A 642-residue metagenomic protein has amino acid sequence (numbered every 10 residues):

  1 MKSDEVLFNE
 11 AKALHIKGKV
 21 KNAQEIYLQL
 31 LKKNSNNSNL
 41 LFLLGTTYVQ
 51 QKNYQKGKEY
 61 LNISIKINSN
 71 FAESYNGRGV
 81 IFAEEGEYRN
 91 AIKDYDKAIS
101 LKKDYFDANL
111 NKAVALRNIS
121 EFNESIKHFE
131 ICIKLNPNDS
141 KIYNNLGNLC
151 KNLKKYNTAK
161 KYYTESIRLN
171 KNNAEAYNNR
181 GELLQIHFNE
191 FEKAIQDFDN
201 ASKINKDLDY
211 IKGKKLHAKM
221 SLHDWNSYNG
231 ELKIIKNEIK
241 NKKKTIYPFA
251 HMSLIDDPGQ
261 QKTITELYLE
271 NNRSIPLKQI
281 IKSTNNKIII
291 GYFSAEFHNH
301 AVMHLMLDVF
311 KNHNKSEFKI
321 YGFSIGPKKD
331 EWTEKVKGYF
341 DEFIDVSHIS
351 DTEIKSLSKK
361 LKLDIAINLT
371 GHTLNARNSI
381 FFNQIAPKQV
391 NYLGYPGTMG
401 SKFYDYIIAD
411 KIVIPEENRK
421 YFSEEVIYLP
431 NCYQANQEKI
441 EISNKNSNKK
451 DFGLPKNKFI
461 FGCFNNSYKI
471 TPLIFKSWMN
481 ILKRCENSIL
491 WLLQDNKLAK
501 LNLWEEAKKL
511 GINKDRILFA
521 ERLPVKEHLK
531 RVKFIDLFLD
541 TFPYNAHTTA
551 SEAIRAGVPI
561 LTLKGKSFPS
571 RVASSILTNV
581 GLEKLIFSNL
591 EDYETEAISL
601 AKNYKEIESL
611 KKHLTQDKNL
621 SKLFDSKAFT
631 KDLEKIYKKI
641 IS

Functional and structural regions predicted by a protein language model:
M1-L454, N466, K476, E505-I512 (+6 more regions): Alpha-helical solenoid repeat scaffolds of the TPR/TPR-like class and their adjacent stem/linker regions that mediate
N286-I289, P455-F461, S488-I489: Charged active-site motifs of nucleotide-sugar-dependent glycosyltransferases
E317-K319, M479-K509, K514: A conserved nucleotide-sugar
T370, D540-A546, K564: Short Ser/Thr-rich beta->loop micro-motif in glycosyltransferases that lines and helps position the nucleotide-sugar
G462-L473: Substrate-binding clefts and catalytic carboxylate motifs of secreted carbohydrate-active enzymes
L539, A553: Donor-sugar nucleotide-binding helix/loop cap in glycosyltransferases
I554-R555, T578: Short alpha-helix at the nucleotide-sugar/activated-sugar donor binding site of glycosyltransferases and closely
S570-G581: Short acidic/histidine- and often glycine-rich active-site loop of Leloir-type glycosyltransferases that engages
